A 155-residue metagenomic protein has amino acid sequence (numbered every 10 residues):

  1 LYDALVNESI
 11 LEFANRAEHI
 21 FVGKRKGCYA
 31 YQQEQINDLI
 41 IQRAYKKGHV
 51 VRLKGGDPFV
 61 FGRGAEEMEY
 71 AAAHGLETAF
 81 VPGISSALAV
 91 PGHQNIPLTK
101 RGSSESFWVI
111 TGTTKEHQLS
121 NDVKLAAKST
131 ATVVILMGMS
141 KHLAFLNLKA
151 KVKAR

Functional and structural regions predicted by a protein language model:
L1-V81: Class I S-adenosyl-L-methionine
Y2-L5, S9-F13, E18, V50 (+3 more regions): Beta-strand/loop-alpha-helix module characteristic of Rossmann-like adenine-cofactor folds
